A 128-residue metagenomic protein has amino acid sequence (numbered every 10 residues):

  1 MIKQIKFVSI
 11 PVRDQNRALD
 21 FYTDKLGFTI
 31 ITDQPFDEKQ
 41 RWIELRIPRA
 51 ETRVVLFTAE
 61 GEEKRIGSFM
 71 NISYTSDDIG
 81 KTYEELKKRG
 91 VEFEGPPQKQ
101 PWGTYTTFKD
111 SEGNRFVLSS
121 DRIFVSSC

Functional and structural regions predicted by a protein language model:
M1-L19, F69-I72, R122-C128: N-terminal beta-strand motif that seeds the catalytic metal site of vicinal oxygen chelate
S9-T52: Core segments of cupin and vicinal oxygen chelate
R13-N16, G67, N71-R115: Vicinal oxygen chelate
P35-D37, E63, K99-Q100: A short beta-turn/loop motif at secondary-structure boundaries
L45-A50, F108-S111, D121: Active-site beta-strand termini and strand-to-loop segments that position acidic
P48-R53, G61-E63, I79-K81: Short, charged/polar surface micro-motifs in flexible loops or helix N-caps
V54-F57, F116-S119: Conserved beta-strand in the GNAT
